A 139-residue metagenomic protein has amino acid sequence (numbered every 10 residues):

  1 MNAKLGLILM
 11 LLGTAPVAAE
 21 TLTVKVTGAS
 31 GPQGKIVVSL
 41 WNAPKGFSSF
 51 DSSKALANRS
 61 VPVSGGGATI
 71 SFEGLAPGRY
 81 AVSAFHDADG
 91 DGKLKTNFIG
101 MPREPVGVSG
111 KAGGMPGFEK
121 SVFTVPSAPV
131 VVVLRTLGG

Functional and structural regions predicted by a protein language model:
M1-N2: N-terminal secretory signal peptides that target proteins for export/translocation
L5-G13: Sec-dependent N-terminal signal peptides
A18-K45, K93-G139: Primarily secretory-pathway and cell-envelope proteins
F50-G65: Short, acidic Ser/Thr/Gly-rich low-complexity loop/linker segments typical of extracellular and cell-surface proteins
R59, G66-I70, E119-S121, V130: Short strand-edge motifs at loop-to-beta-strand transitions and within beta-strands of extracellular beta-rich domains
F72-L75: Short, flexible loop/turn segments at beta-strand junctions in immunoglobulin-like and fibronectin type III
G78-A84: A short tyrosine-centered beta-strand micro-motif
F85-D89: Acidic, divalent-cation-chelating loop motifs in proteins
